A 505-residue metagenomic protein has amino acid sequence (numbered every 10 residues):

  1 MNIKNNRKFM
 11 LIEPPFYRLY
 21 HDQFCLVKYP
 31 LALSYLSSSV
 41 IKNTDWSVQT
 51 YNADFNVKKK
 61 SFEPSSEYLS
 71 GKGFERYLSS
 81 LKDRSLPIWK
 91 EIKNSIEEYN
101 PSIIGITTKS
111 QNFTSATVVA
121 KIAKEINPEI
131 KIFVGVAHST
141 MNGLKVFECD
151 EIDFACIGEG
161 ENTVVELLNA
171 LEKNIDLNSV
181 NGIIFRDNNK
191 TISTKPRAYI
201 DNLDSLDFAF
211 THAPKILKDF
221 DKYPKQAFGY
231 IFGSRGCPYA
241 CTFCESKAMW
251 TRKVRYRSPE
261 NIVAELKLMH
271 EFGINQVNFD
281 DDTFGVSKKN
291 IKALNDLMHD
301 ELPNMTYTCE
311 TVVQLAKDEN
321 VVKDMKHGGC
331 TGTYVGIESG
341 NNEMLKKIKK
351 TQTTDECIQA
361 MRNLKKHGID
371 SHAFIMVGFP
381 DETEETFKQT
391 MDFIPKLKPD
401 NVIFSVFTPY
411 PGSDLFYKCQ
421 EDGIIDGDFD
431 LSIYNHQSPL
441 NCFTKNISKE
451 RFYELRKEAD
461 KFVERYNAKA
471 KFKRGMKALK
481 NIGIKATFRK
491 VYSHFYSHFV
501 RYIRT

Functional and structural regions predicted by a protein language model:
M1-P14, L19-D22, K42-S47, K93 (+5 more regions): Radical SAM enzyme core and accessory elements
N2-N5, F9-M10, P15-H21, C25 (+3 more regions): N-terminal [4Fe-4S]-dependent radical SAM core
K8, S39-V40, S47, Y51-F55 (+3 more regions): Glycine-rich beta-alpha loop elements in corrinoid/cobalamin-binding modules across cobalamin-dependent enzymes
R18, N56-K60, G143, Y239 (+7 more regions): Flexible glycine/acidic-rich beta-alpha junction loops that bind and position SAM and/or redox cofactors in anaerobic
V27-S38: Short catalytic helix/loop segments, enriched in acidic residues and glycine and frequently bearing histidine
V57-I88: Charged, glycine/proline-rich intrinsically disordered loops and linkers
K145-E148, V321, D381-P395: Catalytic cores of alpha/beta
D204, F208-F374, D392: Radical SAM [4Fe-4S] cluster-binding motif and immediate context
